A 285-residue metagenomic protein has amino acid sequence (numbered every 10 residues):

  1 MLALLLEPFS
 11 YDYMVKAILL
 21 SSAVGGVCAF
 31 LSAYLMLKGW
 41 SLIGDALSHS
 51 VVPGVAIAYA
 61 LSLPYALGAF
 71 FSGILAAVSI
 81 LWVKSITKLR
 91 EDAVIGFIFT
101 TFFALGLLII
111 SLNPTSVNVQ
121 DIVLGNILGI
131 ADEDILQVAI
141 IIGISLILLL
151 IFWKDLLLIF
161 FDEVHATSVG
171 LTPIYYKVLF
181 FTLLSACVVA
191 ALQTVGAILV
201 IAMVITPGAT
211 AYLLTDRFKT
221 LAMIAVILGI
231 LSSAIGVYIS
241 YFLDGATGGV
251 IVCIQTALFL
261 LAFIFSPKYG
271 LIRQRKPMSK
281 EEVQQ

Functional and structural regions predicted by a protein language model:
L2-K16, T87, E91-K154: Transmembrane helix-bundle core of multi-pass membrane transporters and related energy-transducing complexes
Y13-G25, S62-L75, A139-G143, V189-M203: Structural signature of hydrophobic alpha-helical transmembrane segments
A17-L20, A66-F71, D92, G96 (+3 more regions): Loop-to-transmembrane alpha-helix initiation sites
A33-T115, Y212-M223, F242-L243: Short loop segments and helix-boundary regions at transmembrane helix junctions of multi-pass inner-membrane proteins
S50-A60, F97-I109, G129-I130, P173-V178 (+2 more regions): Small-residue-rich segments of transmembrane alpha-helices in multi-pass membrane proteins, especially helix faces
I147-F180: Membrane-helix/interface signature in polytopic inner-membrane proteins
I198-G249: Transmembrane alpha-helical segments in multi-pass inner-membrane proteins
G245-Q285: Cytosolic-side transmembrane-helix boundaries in multi-pass membrane proteins
